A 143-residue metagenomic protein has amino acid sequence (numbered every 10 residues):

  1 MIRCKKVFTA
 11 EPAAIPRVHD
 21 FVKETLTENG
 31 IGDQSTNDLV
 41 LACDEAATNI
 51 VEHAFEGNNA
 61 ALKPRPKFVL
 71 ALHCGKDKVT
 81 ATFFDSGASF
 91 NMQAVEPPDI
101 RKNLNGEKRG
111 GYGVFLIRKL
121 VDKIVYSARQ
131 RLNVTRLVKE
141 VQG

Functional and structural regions predicted by a protein language model:
M1-K5, V51-G143: Conserved beta-strand-loop-beta-strand hairpin that lines the nucleotide-binding pocket of ATP/GTP-utilizing enzymes
I2-D33: Helix-loop-beta hinge of the Bergerat
A10, L41, A128: Conserved strand-loop elements at the edges of beta-sheets that form or border functional pockets
V22-D44, G106-K108: Conserved short strand/loop->alpha-helix "switch" segment adjacent to the catalytic nucleotide/phosphoryl-transfer site
Q34-A61: Conserved ATP-binding N-box helix of the HATPase_c
